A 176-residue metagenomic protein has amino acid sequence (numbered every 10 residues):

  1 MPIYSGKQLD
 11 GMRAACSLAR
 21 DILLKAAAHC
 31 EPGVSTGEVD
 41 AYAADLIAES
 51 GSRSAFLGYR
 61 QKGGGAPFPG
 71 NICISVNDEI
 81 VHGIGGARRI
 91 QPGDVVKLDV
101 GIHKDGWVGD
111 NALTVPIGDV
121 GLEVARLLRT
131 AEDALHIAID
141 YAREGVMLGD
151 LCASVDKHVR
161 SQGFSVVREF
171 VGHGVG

Functional and structural regions predicted by a protein language model:
M1-G176: Active-site neighborhoods and metal-handling regions in enzymes and metal-associated proteins
